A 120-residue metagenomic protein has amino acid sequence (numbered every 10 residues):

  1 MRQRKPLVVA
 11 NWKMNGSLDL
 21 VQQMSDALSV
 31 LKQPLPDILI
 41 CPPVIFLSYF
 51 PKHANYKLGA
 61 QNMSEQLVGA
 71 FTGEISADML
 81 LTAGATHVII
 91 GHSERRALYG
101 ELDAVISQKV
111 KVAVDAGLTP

Functional and structural regions predicted by a protein language model:
M1-I75, L81-T82: Conserved N-terminal beta1-alpha1 strand-loop-helix module at the mouth
M1-V9, L81, A85, S93-P120: Expand to "…catalyze enediolate/carbanion chemistry for C-C bond making/breaking, isomerization, decarboxylation
I40-C41, I90, P120: Short beta-strand segments at enzyme active-site cores
N62, G91-S93: Short beta->alpha connector loops at strand-helix junctions that form conserved, small/polar/Pro-enriched
I75-S76, K109: Conserved sugar-transfer catalytic core signal across GT-A, GT-B, and GT-C glycosyltransferases
